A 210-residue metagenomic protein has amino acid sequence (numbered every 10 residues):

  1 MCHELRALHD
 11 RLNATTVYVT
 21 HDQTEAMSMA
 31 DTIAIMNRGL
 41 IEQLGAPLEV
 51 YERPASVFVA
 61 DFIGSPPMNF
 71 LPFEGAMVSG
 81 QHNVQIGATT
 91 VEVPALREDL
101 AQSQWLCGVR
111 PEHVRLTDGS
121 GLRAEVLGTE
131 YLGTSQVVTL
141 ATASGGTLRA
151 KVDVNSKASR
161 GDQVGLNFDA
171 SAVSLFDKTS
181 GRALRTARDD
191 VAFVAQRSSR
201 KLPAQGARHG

Functional and structural regions predicted by a protein language model:
M1-F58: ABC ATPase nucleotide-binding domains
T15, G39, L48, F62 (+2 more regions): Generic anion/oxyanion-binding catalytic loop in active/binding sites
M27-A30, R38-I41, I63, E98 (+1 more regions): Short low-complexity stretches enriched in small and charged residues
T32, N37, Q43, F62 (+3 more regions): Short glycine/serine/threonine-biased micro-segments
P47-G64, V109-D118: Short boundary/loop segments of OB/S1/cold-shock single-stranded nucleic-acid-binding domains
P66-P72, M77-G210: Non-catalytic connector elements of ABC transporters
